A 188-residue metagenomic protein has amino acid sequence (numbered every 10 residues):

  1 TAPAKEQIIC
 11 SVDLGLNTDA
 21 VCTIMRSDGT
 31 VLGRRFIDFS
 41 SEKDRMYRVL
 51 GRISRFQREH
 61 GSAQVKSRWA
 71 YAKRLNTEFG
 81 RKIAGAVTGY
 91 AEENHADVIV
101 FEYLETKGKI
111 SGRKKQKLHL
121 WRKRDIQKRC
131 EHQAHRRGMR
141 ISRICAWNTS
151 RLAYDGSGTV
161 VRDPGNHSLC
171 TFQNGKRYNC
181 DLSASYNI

Functional and structural regions predicted by a protein language model:
T1-I188: Positively charged, helix-rich recognition surfaces that bind polyanionic ligands
